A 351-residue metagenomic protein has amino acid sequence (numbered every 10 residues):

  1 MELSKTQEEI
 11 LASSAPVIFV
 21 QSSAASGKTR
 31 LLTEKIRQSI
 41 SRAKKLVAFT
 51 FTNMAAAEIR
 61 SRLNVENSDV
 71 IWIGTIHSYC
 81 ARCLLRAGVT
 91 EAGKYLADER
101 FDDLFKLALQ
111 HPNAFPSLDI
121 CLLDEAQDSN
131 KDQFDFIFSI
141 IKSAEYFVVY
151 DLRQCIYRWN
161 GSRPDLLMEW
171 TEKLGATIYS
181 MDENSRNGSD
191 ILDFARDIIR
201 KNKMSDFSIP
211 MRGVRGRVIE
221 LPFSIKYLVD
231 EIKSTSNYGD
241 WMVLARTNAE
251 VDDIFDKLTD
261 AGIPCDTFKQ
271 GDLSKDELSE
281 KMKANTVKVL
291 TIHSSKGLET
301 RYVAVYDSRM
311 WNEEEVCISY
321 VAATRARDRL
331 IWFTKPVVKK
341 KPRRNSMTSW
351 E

Functional and structural regions predicted by a protein language model:
M1-G88, T324: P-loop NTPase Walker
E2-F19, W72, R86-S162, G297: Conserved helicase NTPase motor core
S26, S78, S189-D190, K233 (+3 more regions): Core RecA-like ATPase module of SF1/SF2 helicases and allied nucleic-acid translocases
L31-K35, R62, D132-I140, E231 (+2 more regions): A short acidic, amphipathic alpha-helical/loop segment
L32, A43-A56, M181-E183, I199 (+1 more regions): Conserved RecA-like ASCE P-loop NTPase motor core of nucleic-acid helicases/translocases
R42-K44, S143-E145, D151-L152, K173-I178 (+2 more regions): Short glycine-/polar-rich loops that comprise or flank the Walker A/P-loop and associated switch/sensor motifs
T50-N53, H77, V149-Q154, W159-S162 (+3 more regions): A short beta-strand-to-loop transition that corresponds to the Sensor-1 phosphate-sensing loop of AAA+ P-loop ATPases
Q154-R158, M168-M211: Conserved coupling/interface region of RecA-like P-loop/ASCE motor cores
